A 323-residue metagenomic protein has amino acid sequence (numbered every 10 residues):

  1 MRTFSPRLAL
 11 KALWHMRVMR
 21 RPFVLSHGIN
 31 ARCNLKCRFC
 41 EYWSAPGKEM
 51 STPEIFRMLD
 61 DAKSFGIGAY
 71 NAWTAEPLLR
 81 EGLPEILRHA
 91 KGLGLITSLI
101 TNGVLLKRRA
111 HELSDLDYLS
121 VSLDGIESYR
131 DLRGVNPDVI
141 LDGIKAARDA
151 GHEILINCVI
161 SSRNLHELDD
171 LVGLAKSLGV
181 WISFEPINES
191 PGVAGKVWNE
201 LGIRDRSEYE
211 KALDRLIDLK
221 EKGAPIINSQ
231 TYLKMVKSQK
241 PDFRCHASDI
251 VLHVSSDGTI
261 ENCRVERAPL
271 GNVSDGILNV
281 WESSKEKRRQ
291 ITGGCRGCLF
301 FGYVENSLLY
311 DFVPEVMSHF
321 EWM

Functional and structural regions predicted by a protein language model:
M1-E112, D311, H319-M323: Conserved alpha-helical substructure of the radical SAM core
L8, A12, M16, R21 (+2 more regions): Flexible mid-to-C-terminal extensions adjoining Fe-S/redox cofactors in radical SAM and related proteins
F23-S26, N228-K234, L252, I277-R288: Short, intrinsically disordered, charge-biased short linear motifs at domain edges
H27, A31-N34, Q239, R289-T292: Processing junctions and N-termini across compartments
N34, R38-E41, H246, R296-L299: Cys/His/Pro-rich metal-binding microdomains
K36, G66-I67, D115, L178-G179 (+1 more regions): Short loop/turn motifs at secondary-structure junctions
F39, W43-P46, V251, P269 (+1 more regions): Secreted/processed peptides and extracellular or luminal domains of membrane proteins
M50, L93-I96, D117-Y118, S122-E261 (+3 more regions): Radical SAM enzyme [4Fe-4S]-AdoMet core and its adjacent flexible, acidic and glycine-rich loops/tails across
